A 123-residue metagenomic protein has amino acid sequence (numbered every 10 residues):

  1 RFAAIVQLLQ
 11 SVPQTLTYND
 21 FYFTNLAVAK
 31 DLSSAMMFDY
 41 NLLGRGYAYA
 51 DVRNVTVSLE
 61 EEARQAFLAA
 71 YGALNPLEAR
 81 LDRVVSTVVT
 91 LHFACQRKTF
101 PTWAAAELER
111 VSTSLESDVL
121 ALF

Functional and structural regions predicted by a protein language model:
R1-N19, L115: An alpha-helical support segment within catalytic cores of ATP-dependent transferases
F2, Q7-L9, Y40, N75 (+1 more regions): N-terminal hydrophobic alpha-helix used for membrane targeting or insertion
L16, A29-L68, P76: Active-site Asp-x-Gly
F23: Polyanion-binding interface signature
E62, A66-F123: Helix-rich C-terminal or lid/interface subdomains of diverse kinases
